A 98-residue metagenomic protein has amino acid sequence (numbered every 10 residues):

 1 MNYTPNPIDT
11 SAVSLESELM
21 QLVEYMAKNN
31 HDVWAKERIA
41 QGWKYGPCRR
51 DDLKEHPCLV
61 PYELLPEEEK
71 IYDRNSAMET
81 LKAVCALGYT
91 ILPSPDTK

Functional and structural regions predicted by a protein language model:
M1-K98: Alpha-helical propensity feature that highlights long, continuous alpha-helices across diverse contexts
